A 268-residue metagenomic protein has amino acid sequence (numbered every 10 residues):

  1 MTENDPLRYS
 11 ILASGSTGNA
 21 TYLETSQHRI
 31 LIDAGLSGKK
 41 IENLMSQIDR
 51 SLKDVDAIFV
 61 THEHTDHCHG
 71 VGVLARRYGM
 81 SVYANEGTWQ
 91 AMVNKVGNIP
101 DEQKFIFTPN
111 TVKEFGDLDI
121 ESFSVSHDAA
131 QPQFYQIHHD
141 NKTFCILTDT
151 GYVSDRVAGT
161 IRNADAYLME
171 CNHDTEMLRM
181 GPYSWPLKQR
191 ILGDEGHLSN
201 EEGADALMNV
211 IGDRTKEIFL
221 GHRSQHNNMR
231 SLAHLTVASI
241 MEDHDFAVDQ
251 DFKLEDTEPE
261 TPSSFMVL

Functional and structural regions predicted by a protein language model:
M1-Q47, Q133-D149, A166: Conserved beta-strand hairpin/beta-sheet module of binuclear metal-dependent hydrolase folds, prominently
S10-A20, T61-H69, S122: Structured catalytic core of nucleotide-sugar glycosyltransferases
I32-G35, V55-E63, Y83-E86, C145-T148 (+3 more regions): Active-site neighborhood of phospho(di)ester-bond hydrolases with catalytic His/Asp-centered motifs
K39-N85: Active-site metal-binding motif and surrounding structural segment of the metallo-beta-lactamase
T65-C68, Q90-A91, A129-A130, Y152-D155 (+2 more regions): Active-site environment of divalent metal-dependent phosphoester hydrolases
H69-Y78, V93-K95, N228-L235: Metal-dependent catalytic neighborhoods of phosphoester/phosphodiester hydrolases
E86-N141: Metallo-beta-lactamase
D155-E255: Cap/insert and terminal regions of metallo-dependent hydrolase folds
